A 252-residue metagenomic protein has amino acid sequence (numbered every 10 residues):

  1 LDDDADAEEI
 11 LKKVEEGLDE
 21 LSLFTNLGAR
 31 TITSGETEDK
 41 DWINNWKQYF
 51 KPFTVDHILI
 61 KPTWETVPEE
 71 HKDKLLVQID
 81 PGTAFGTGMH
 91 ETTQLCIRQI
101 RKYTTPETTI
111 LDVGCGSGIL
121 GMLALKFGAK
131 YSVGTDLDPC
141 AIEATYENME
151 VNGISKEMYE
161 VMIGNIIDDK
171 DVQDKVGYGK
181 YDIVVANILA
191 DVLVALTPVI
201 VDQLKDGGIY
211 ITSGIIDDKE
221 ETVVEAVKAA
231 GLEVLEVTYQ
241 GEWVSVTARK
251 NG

Functional and structural regions predicted by a protein language model:
L1, I79, V246-K250: Short beta-strand element of the conserved SAM-dependent methyltransferase core
L1-E70: N-terminal auxiliary segments of SAM/dcSAM-dependent transferases
T31-T33, L59, Y131, M158-E160 (+1 more regions): Conserved beta-strand segments of alpha/beta enzyme cores
K61-P62, G134, T212: Hydrophobic residues in well-ordered beta-strands that form the structural core
D73-P81: A short, charged helix-loop
T83-I166: Conserved SAM/SAH cofactor-binding pocket of Class I
L137-N251: S-adenosylmethionine
